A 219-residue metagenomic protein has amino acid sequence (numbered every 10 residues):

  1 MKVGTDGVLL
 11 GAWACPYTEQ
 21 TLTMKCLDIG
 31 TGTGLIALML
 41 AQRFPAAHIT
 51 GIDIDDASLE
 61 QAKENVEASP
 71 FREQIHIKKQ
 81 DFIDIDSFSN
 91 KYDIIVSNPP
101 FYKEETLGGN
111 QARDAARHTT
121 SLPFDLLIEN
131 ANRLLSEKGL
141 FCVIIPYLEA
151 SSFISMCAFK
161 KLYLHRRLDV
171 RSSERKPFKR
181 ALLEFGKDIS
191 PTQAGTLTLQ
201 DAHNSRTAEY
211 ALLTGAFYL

Functional and structural regions predicted by a protein language model:
M1-P16: Conserved SAM-binding loop and adjacent beta-strand
V3, S121-F178, L183: Conserved Class I SAM-dependent methyltransferase catalytic core
L10, N98, L127, F185: Residue-level signal for inorganic ion chemistry
A12-S89, I94-G108: Conserved SAM/SAH cofactor-binding pocket of Class I
F71, A158-K161, Q193: Short, structurally constrained coil/turn elements that cap an alpha-helix or connect an alpha-helix to the following
P99-L126: Mobile active-site "lid"/loop adjacent to the S-adenosyl-L-methionine
P177-L219: SAM/dcSAM-binding transferase cores
